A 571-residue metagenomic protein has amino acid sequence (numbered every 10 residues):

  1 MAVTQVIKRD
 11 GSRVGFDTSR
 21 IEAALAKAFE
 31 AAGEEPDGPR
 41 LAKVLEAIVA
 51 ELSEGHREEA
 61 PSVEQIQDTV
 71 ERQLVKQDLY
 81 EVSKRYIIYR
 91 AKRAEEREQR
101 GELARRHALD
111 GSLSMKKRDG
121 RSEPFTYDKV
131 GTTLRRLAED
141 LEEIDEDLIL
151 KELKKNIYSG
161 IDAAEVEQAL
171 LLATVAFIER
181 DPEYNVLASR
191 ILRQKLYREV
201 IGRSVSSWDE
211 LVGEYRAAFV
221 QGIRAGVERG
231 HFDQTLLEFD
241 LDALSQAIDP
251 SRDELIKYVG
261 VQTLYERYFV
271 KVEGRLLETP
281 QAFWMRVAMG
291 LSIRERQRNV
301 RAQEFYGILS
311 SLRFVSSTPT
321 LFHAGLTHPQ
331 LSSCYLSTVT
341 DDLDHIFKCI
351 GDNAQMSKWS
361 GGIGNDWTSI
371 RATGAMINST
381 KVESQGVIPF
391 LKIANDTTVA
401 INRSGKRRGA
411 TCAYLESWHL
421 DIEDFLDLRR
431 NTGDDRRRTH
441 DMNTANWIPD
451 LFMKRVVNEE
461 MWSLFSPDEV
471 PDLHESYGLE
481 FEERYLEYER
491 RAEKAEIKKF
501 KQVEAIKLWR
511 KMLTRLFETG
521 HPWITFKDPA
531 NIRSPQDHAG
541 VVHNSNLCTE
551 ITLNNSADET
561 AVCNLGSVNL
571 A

Functional and structural regions predicted by a protein language model:
M1-A571: Extended catalytic cores of very large enzyme megasubunits
